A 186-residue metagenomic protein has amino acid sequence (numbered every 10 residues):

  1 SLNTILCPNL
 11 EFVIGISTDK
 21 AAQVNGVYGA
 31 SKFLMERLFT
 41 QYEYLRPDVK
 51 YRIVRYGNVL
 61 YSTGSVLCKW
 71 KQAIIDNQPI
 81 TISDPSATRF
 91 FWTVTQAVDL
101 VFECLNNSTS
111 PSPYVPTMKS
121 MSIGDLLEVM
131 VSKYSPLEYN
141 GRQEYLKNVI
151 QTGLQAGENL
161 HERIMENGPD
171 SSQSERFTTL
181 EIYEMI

Functional and structural regions predicted by a protein language model:
S1-I53: N-terminal Rossmann-like NAD(P)+-binding domain of SDR-like oxidoreductases, especially those catalyzing
R37-I186: Strand-loop microenvironment adjacent to phosphate/nucleotide-handling motifs in alpha/beta enzyme folds
